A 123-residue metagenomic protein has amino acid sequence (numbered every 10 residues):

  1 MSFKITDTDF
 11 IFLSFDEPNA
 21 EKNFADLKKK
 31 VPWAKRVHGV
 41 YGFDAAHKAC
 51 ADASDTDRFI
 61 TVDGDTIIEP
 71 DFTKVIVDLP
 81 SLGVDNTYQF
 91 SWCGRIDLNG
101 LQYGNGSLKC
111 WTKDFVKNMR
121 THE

Functional and structural regions predicted by a protein language model:
M1-A53: N-terminal anchoring/stem segment of glycosyltransferases
P18-N19, I68, L98, K117: Flexible, glycine-rich phosphate/dinucleotide-binding loops and adjacent beta-alpha linkers at cofactor/substrate
E21-K22, P70-T73: Short glycine-/acidic-enriched loop or helix-start segments at secondary-structure transitions that form or flank
A51, T73-E123: Conserved catalytic core of nucleotide-sugar-dependent glycosyltransferases
F59: Short aromatic/hydrophobic "clamp" motif used to bind/position activated sugar donors
D63-I67: The conserved acidic donor/metal-binding loop of glycosyltransferases
